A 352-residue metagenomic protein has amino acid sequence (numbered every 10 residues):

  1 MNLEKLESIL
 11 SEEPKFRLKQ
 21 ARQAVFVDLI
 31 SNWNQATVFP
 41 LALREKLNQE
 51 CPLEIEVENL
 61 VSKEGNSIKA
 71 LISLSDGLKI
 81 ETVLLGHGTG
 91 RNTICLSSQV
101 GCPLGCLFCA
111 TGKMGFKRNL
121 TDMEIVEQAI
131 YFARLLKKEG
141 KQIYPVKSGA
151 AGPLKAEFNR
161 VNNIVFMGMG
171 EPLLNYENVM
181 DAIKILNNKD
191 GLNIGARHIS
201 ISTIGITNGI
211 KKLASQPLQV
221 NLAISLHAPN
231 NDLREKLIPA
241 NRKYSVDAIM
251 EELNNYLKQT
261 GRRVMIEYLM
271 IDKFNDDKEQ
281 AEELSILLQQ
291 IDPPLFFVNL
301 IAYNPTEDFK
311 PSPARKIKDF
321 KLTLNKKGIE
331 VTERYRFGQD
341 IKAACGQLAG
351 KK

Functional and structural regions predicted by a protein language model:
M1-L78, G140-Y144, L154-K155, N254-R262 (+1 more regions): Auxiliary Fe-S-binding modules of radical SAM enzymes
N66, N92, R160-N163: Exposed loop/turn and edge beta-strand positions of beta-sandwich/beta-sheet ligand-binding modules
S73, L85-G86: Phospho-regulated, low-complexity intrinsically disordered regions of nuclear gene-regulatory and chromatin-associated
K79-L84: A short loop-to-beta-strand scaffold at the N-terminal edge of the catalytic core in hydrolase folds
G86-K138: Canonical Radical SAM [4Fe-4S] cluster-binding loop centered on the CxxxCxxC motif and its immediate flanking residues
Q99, P103-C106, D122-A133, F158-V161 (+2 more regions): Hydrophobic, well-ordered secondary-structure segments
K137-G140, R160-K327, V331-T332: Conserved AdoMet/S-adenosylmethionine-binding subsite of the radical SAM
